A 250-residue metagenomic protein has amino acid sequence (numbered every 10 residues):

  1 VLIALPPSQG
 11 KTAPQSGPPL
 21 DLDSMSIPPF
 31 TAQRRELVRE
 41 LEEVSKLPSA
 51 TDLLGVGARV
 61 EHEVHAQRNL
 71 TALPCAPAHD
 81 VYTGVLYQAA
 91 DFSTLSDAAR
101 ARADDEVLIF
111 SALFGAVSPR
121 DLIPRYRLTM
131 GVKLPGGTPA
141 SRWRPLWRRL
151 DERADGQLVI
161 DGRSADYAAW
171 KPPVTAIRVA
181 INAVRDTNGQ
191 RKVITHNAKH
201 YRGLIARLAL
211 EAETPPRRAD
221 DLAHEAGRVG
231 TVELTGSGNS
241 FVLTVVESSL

Functional and structural regions predicted by a protein language model:
V1-E61: N-terminal "assembly arms/tails" that initiate or stabilize quaternary assembly in self-assembling proteins
I3, V85, V179: A broad, low-specificity signal marking well-ordered, structured residues that form hydrophobic/aromatic
P6-P7, P14, P18-P19, P28-P29 (+10 more regions): Proline-rich intrinsically disordered, low-complexity coils
S16, A66-N69, A89, V184 (+1 more regions): Generic signal for short, ordered secondary-structure residues within or immediately flanking folded domains
R34-L37, A58-N69, W143, R202: Charged, low-complexity, helix-prone segments enriched in Lys/Glu/Asp/Gln
E36-L41, E63-V64, I181, L222-A226: Generic hydrophobic, helix-prone segments enriched in Leu/Val/Ile
A50-R125: A glycine-rich, hydrophobic loop/mini-helix early in the fold
F92-L250: Internal, well-folded beta-alpha domain core
